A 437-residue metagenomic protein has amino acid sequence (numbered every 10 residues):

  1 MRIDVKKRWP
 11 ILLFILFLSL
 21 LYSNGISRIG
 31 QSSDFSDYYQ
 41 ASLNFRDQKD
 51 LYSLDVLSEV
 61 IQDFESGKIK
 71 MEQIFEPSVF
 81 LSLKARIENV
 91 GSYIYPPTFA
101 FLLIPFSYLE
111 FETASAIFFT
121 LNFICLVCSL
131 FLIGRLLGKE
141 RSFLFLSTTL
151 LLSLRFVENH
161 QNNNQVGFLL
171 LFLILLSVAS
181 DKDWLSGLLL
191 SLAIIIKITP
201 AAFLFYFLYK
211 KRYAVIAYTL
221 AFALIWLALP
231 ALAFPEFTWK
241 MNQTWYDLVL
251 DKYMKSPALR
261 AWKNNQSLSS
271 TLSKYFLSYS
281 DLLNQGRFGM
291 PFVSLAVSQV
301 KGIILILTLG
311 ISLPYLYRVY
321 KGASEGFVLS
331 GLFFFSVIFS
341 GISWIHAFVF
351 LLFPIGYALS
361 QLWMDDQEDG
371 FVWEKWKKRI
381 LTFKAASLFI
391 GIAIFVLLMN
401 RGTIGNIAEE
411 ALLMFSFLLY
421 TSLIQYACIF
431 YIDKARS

Functional and structural regions predicted by a protein language model:
R2-S186, Y213-I345: Primarily membrane-embedded glycan-assembly and transfer machineries that use lipid-linked glycans
L16, G356-S437: Aromatic-enriched
N44, Q48, Y108, F207 (+2 more regions): Active-site catalytic microenvironments for nucleophilic, acid-base chemistry
T120-C125, Q165-L173, A193-T199, L220 (+2 more regions): Membrane-embedded alpha-helical segments of multi-pass membrane proteins, especially the transmembrane helices
I133-G134, S177-K182, L208-R212, L313-K321 (+3 more regions): Structural signal for the C-terminal ends of transmembrane alpha-helices and the immediately following loop
W184-F207, G331-F339: Membrane-interface alpha helices of multi-pass inner-membrane proteins
W344-S360: Hydrophobic/aromatic-rich transmembrane helices and adjacent perimembrane loops
